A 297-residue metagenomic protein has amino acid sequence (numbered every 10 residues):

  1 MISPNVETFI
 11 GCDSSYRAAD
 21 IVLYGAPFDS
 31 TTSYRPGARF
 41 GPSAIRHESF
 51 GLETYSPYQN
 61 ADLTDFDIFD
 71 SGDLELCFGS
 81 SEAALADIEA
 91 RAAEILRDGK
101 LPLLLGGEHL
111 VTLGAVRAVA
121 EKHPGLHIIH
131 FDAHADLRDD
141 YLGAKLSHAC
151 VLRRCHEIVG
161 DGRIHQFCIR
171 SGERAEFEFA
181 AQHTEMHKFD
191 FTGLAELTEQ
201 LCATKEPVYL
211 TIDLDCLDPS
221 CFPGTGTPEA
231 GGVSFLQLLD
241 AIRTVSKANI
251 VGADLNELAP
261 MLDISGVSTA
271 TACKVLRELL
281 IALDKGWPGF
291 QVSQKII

Functional and structural regions predicted by a protein language model:
M1-I297: Conserved alpha-helical scaffold segments that buttress catalytic/binding sites
